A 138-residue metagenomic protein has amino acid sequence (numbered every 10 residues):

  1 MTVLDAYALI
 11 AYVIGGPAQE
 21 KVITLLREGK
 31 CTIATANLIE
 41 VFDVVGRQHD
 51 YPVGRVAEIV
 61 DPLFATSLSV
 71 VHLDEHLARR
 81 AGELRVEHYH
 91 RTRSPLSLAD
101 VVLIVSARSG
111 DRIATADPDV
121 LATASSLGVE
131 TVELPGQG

Functional and structural regions predicted by a protein language model:
M1-A34, Q48-D61, S126-L127, V132 (+1 more regions): Short, well-structured N-terminal submotif of metal-dependent ribonuclease cores
Y7, A36-I39, V101-I104: Non-catalytic, well-ordered alpha-helical scaffold segments
L9-I10, L38, A78, V120-L121: A generic structural signal for short hydrophobic patches within well-formed alpha-helices
I10-A11, I23, F42-D43, V105 (+1 more regions): A cross-family signal for key residues in well-ordered alpha-helices that form functional helical elements
L26-E28, F64, V105-R108: Flexible, charged surface loops at secondary-structure boundaries
E40-E87: Active-site-proximal, substrate-binding regions of enzyme catalytic domains and RNA-binding/basic surfaces
S69-P118: Active-site neighborhoods of divalent-metal-dependent phosphate/nucleic-acid chemistry enzymes
I104-G138: Acidic, PIN/NYN-like endoribonuclease modules and their adjacent C-terminal/linker elements
